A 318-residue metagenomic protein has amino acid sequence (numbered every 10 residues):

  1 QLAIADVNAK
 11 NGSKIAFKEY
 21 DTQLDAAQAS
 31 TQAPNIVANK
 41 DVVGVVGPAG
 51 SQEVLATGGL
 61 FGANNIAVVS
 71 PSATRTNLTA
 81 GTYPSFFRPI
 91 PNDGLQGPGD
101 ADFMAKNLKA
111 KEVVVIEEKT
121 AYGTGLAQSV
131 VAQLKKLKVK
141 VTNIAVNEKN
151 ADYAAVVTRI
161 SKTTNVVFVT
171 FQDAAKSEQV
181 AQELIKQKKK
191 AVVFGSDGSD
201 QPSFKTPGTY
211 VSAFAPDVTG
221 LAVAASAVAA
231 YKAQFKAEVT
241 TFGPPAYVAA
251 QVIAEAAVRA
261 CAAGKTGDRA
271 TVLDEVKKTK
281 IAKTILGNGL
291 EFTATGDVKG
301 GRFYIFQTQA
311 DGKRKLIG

Functional and structural regions predicted by a protein language model:
Q1-F17, K136-V139: Signal peptide-proximal N-terminal region of secreted/periplasmic/extracellular or secretory-lumen proteins
Q1-L2, V7, Y20-A27, A49-Q52 (+2 more regions): Extracytoplasmic "Venus flytrap"
K10-A80, V146-A151, A174-K176, Q187: Beta-alpha junction/loop-to-helix N-cap segments that form part of ligand/metal-binding clefts
A16-E19, V43-P48, A67-S72, F87-R88 (+5 more regions): Structural recognition of the beta-strand scaffold that forms the well-ordered cores of secreted hydrolase catalytic
K18-Q23, V42-G47, Y83-P91, I116-T120 (+4 more regions): Second-shell loop/turn segments in exported
Q28-T31, A38, R75-N77, P84-Q187 (+1 more regions): Extracellular/periplasmic Venus flytrap/periplasmic-binding protein
A181-A249, R259-C261, L316: Extracellular/periplasmic periplasmic-binding protein-like sensory domains
Q234-G243, A254-K313: Segments of small-molecule ligand-sensing domains
